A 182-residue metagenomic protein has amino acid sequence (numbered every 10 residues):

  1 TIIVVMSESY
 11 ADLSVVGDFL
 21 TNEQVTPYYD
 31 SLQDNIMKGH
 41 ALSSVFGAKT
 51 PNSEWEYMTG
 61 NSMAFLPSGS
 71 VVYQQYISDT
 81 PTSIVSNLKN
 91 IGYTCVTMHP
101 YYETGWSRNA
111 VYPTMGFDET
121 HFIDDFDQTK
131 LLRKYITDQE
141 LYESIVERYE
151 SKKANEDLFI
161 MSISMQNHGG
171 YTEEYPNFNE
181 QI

Functional and structural regions predicted by a protein language model:
T1-S7, D12-I182: Solvent-exposed soluble domains appended to multi-pass membrane proteins
